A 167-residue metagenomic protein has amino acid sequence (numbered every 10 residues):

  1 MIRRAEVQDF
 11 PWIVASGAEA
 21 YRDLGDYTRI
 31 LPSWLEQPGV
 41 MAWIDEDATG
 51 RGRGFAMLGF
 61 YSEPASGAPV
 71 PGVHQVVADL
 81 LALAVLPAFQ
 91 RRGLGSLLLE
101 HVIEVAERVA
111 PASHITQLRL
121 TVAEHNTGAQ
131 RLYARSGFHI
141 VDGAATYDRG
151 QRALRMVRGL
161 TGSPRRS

Functional and structural regions predicted by a protein language model:
M1-Q8, L154, R158-S167: Conserved N-terminal entry element of GNAT/NAT acetyltransferase domains
R4-Q90, S96-H101, V105-A112: Acetyl-CoA-dependent GNAT
V40, Q151-R155: Short hydrophobic/aromatic beta-strand or adjacent loop that forms the aromatic wall/cage of a ligand/substrate-binding
V77, Q130, V141-T146, A153: A short, glycine- and basic residue-enriched loop/turn that sits immediately adjacent to a domain's principal
A82-A84, R119-T121, R155-V157: Short aromatic/hydrophobic contact patches that present stacked aromatics for nucleic-acid/ligand binding
Q90, T116-A129, T146-Q151: Conserved beta-strand-loop-alpha-helix junction that forms the acyl-donor binding cleft
Y133, F138: Conserved active-site tyrosine of GNAT-family acetyltransferases
